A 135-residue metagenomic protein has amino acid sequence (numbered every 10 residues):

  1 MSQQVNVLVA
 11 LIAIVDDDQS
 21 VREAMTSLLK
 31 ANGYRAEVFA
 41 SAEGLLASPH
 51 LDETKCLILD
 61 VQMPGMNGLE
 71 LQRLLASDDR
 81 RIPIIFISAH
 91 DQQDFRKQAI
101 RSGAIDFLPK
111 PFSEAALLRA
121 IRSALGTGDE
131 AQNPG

Functional and structural regions predicted by a protein language model:
M1-A13, Q19-T26, A115-G135: Non-catalytic signal-transmission and effector/linker regions of two-component phosphorelay proteins
F39-E43: Conserved Asp/Asn-Gly motif in the active-site loop of CheY-like receiver
D52-I58: Active-site beta3 strand of CheY-like receiver
M63: Receiver (REC) domain active-site loop signature in two-component systems and cognate sites in sensor histidine kinases
K110: A Lys-centered signature of the CheY-like receiver
